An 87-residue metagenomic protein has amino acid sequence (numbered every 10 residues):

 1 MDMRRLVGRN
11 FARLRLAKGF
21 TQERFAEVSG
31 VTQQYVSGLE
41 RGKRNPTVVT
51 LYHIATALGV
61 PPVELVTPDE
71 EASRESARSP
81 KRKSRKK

Functional and structural regions predicted by a protein language model:
M1-A17: A short, Lys/Arg-rich alpha-helix, primarily the initiator
R9, G19-F20, P46-V49: Residue-level signal for the short linker/turn that defines the boundary of a DNA-recognition helix
A12, E23, Y52: Residues within the helices of the helix-turn-helix
L16, E27, T56: Alpha-helical residues within the helix-turn-helix
G19-G38: Short alpha-helical DNA-recognition segment
Q22, Q33, K43-R44, P62: The DNA-contacting recognition helix of HTH DNA-binding domains and analogous helical DNA-recognition elements
V49-E64: DNA major-groove recognition helix of helix-turn-helix/homeodomain DNA-binding modules
T56, V66-K87: Short, charged recognition helix plus adjacent turn of helix-turn-helix-like nucleic-acid-binding domains
